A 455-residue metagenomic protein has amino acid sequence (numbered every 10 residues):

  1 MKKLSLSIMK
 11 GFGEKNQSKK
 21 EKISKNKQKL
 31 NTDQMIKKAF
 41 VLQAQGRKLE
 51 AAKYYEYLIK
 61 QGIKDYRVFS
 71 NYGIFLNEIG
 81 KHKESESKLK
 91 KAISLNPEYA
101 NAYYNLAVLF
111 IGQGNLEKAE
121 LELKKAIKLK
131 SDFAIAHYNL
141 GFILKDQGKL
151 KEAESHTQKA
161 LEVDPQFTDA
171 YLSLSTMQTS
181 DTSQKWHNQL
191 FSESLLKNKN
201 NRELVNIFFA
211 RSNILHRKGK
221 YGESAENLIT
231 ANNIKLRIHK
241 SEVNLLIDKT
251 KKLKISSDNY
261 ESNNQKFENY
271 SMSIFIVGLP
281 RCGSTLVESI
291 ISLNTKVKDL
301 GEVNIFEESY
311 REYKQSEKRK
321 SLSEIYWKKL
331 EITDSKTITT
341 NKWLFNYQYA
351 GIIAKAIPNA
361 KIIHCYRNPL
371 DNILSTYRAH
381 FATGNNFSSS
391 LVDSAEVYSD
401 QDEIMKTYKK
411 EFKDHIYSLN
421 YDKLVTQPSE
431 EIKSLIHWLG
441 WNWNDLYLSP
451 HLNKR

Functional and structural regions predicted by a protein language model:
M1-D334: Alpha-helical solenoid repeat scaffolds of the TPR/TPR-like class and their adjacent stem/linker regions that mediate
N294-L300, N304-S316, T333-R455: PAPS-dependent sulfotransferase catalytic domain
